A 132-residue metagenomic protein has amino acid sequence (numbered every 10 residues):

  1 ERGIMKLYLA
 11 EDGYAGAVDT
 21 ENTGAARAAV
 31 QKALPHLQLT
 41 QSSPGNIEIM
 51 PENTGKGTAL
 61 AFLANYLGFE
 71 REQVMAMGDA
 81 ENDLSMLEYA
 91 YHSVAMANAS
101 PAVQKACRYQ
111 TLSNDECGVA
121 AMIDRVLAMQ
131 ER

Functional and structural regions predicted by a protein language model:
E1-M77, M86: Conserved acidic, metal-coordinating active-site core of Asp-based, Mg2+-dependent phosphoryl-transfer enzymes
E48-R132: Mg2+-dependent phosphoryl-transfer enzymes with acidic/Ser/Thr/Gly-rich catalytic loops
